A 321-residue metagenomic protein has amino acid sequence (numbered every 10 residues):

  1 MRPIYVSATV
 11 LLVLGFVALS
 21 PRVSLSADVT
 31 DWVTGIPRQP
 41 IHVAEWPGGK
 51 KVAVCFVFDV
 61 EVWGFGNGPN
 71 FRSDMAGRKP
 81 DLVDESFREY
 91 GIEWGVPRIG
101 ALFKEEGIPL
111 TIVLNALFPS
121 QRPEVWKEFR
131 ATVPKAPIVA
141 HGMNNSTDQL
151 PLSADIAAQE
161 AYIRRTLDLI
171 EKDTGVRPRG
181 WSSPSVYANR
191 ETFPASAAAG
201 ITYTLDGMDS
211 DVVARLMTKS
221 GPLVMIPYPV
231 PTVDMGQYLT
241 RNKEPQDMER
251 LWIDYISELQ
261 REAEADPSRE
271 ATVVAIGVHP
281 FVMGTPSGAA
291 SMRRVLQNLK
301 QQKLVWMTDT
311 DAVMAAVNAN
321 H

Functional and structural regions predicted by a protein language model:
M1-I4: Positively charged n-region of N-terminal signal peptides that target proteins for export
S7-S20: Bacterial N-terminal signal peptides
L19-A27: Signal peptide processing junction and immediate N-terminal pro/mature segment of secreted/exported proteins
V29-G48, D168-K172, V176-R269: Active-site-adjacent pocket scaffolds in enzyme catalytic domains
T30-K135, N298-L299: Active-site beta->alpha N-cap acidic-glycine motif
P37-I41, V133, Y203, M208 (+1 more regions): C-terminal domain-boundary segment and adjacent tail
R78-P80, P97-G100, E105-N189, G221-L223 (+2 more regions): Metal-dependent polysaccharide deacetylase catalytic core of the NodB/CE4 family, i.e., the active-site-bearing domain
E93, I156-R164, N242-I253, P286-A289 (+1 more regions): Non-membrane alpha-helical structural segments and their capping/turn regions in soluble enzymes
